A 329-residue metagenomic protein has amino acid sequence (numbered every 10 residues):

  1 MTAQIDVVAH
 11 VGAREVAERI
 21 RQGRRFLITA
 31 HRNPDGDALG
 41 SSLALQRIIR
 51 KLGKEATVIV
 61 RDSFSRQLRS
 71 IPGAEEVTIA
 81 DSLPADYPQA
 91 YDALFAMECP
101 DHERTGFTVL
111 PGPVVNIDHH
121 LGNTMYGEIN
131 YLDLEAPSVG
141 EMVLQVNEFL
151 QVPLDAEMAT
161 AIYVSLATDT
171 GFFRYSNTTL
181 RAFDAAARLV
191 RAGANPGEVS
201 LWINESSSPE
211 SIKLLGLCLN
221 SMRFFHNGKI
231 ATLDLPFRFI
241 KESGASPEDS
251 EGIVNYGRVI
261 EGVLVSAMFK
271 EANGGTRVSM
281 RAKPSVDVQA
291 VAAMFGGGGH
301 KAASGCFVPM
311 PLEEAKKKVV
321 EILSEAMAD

Functional and structural regions predicted by a protein language model:
T2-R14, E103-P111, L134-V143: An acidic intrinsically disordered interaction segment
T2-R32, G40-R69, P84-Y91, T168-D329: Hydrophobic helix-and-loop "lid/oligomerization" segment in the mid-to-C-terminal part of catalytic domains
R32-P34, C99-H102, H120-G122, F237-R238 (+1 more regions): Short glycine-rich anion-binding loops that position phosphate/pyrophosphate groups of nucleotides and phosphorylated
G36-S42, R104-T105: Short glycine/serine/threonine-rich phosphate/pyrophosphate-binding segments that cradle anionic phosphate groups
T57-I59, A93-F95, P113-I117, I129-L132 (+2 more regions): Hydrophobic/aromatic beta-strand patches that form the interior of the parallel beta-sheet core in alpha/beta enzyme
P72, V77-E128: Active-site cofactor/cluster-binding pocket
G73-V77, L132-L134, P284: Short, hinge-like loop/turn segments at secondary-structure boundaries
I117-A185: Short alpha-helices
